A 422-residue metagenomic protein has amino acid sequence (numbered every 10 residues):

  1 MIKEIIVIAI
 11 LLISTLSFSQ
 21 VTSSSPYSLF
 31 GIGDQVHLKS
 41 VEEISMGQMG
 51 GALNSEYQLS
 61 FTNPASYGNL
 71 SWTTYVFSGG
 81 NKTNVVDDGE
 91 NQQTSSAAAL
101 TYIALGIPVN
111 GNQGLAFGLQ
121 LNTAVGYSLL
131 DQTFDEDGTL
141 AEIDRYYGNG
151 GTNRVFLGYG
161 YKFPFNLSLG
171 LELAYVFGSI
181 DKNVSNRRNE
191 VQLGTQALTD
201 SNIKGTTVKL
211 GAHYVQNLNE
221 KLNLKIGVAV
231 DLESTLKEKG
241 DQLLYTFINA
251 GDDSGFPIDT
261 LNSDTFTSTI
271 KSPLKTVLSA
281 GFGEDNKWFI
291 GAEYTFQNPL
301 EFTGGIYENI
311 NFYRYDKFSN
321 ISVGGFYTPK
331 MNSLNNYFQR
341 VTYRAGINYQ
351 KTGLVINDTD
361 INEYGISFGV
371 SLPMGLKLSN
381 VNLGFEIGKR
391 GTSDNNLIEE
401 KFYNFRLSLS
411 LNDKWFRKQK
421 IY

Functional and structural regions predicted by a protein language model:
M1-S24, Y422: Bacterial Sec-dependent N-terminal signal peptides
Q20-Y422: Subset of outer-membrane beta-barrel
